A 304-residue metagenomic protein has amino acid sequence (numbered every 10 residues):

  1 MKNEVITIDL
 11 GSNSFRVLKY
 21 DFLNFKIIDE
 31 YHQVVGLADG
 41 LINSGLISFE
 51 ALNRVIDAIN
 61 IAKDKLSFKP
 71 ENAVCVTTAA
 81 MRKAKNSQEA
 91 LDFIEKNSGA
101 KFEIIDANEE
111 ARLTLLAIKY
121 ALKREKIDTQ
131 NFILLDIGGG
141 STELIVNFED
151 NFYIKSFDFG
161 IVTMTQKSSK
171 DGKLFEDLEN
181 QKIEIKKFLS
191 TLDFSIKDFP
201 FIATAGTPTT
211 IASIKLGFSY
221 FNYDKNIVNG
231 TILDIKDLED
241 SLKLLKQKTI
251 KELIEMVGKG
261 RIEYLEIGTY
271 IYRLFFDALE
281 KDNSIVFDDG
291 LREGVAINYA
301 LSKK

Functional and structural regions predicted by a protein language model:
M1-I27: N-terminal basic/disordered segments at the start of proteins
V5-D9, F132-D136, F201: Short glycine-aspartate micro-motif
S12-S14, I118, G138-L144, G206: Ser/Thr-glycine-rich phosphate-binding loops at phosphate-binding pockets of nucleotides, nucleotide cofactors
K19-F22, G36, G40-K65, A80-L91 (+3 more regions): Helical "lid/coupling" subdomains associated with nucleotide-phosphate turnover
Y31-V35: A structural signal for short, well-ordered beta-strand segments
N72-A73: Post-signal peptide N-terminal segment of secreted/secretory-pathway proteins
